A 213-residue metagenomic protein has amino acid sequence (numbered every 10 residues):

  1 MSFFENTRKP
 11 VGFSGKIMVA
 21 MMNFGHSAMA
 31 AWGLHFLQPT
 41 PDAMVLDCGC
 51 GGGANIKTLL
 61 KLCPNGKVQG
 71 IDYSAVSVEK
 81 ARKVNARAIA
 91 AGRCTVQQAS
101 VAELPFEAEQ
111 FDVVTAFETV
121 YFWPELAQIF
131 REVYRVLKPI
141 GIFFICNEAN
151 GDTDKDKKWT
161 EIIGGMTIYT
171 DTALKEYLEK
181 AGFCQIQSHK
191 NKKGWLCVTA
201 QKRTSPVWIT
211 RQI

Functional and structural regions predicted by a protein language model:
S2-F4, P10-N23, S27, I142-T199: C-terminal alpha-helical "lid/dimerization" subdomain adjacent to the S-adenosyl-L-methionine
F24-A43, T58: Conserved alpha-helix/loop element of class I SAM-dependent methyltransferases that forms part of the SAM/SAH-binding
D42, L137-I142: Short glycine-dipeptide loop
M44-E103: Class I SAM-dependent methyltransferase SAM/SAH-binding core
A102-V113: A short acidic, Gly/Pro-enriched loop at the edge of an enzyme's catalytic core that lines a small-molecule cofactor
V113-E125: A short SAM/SAH-binding and catalytic strip from SAM-dependent methyltransferases
A127-P139: A short glycine-rich, Lys/Arg-flanked "PGG" loop and its adjoining helix->strand segment in the class I
V198-I213: C-terminal lobe and adjacent flexible extensions of AdoMet/dcAdoMet transferase-like proteins
